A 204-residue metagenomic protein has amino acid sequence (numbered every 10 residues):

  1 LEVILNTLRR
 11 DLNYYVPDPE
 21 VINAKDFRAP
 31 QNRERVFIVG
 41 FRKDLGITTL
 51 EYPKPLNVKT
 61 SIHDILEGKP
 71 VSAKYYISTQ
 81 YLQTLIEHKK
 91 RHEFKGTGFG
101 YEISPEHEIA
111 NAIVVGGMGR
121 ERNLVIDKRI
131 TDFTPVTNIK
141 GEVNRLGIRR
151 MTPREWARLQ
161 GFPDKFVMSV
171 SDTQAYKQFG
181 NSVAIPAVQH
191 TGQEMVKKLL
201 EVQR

Functional and structural regions predicted by a protein language model:
L1-G119: Class I S-adenosyl-L-methionine
L82-R204: C-terminal target-recognition/interaction regions appended to catalytic cores
